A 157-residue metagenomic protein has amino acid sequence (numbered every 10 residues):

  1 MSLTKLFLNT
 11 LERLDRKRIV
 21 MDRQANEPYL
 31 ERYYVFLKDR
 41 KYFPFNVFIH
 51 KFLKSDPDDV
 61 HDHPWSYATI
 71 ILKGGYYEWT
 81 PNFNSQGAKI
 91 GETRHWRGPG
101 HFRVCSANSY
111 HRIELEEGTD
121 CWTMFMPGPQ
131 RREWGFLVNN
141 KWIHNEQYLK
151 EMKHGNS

Functional and structural regions predicted by a protein language model:
M1-N46: A short, N-terminal "cap"/entry segment at the start of jelly-roll beta-barrel domains of the cupin/DSBH fold
K41-F43, Y67, W79-N82, E117: Beta-sandwich/jelly-roll carbohydrate-recognition scaffolds of carbohydrate-active enzymes
F48-H63, A107: Conserved short histidine dyad/triad with adjacent acidic residue
P57-H63, H95, E114-E116: Short histidine-centered beta-strand/loop micro-motifs that create catalytic or ligand/metal-coordination sites
H63-E78: Short, conserved beta-strand element in jelly-roll/cupin
T80-R112: Short acidic-glycine-tyrosine-enriched beta hairpin
V104, G118-G135: A short hydrophobic beta-strand segment most commonly corresponding to one strand of the jelly-roll/cupin
E133-S157: Active-site or metal-binding loop neighborhoods of secreted/extracellular toxin and effector enzymes
